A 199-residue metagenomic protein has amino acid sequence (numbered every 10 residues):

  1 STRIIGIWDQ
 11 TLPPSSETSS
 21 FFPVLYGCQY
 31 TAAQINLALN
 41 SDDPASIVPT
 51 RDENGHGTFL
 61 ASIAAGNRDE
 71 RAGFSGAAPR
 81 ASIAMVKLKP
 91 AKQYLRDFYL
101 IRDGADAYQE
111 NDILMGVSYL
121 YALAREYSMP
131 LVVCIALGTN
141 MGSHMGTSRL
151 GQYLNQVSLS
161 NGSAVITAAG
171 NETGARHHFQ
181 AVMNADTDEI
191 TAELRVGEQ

Functional and structural regions predicted by a protein language model:
S1-N111, S128-P130, G162: Subtilisin-like serine protease catalytic core
K92-Q199: Substrate-binding/access-modulating region of protease and related hydrolase catalytic domains
